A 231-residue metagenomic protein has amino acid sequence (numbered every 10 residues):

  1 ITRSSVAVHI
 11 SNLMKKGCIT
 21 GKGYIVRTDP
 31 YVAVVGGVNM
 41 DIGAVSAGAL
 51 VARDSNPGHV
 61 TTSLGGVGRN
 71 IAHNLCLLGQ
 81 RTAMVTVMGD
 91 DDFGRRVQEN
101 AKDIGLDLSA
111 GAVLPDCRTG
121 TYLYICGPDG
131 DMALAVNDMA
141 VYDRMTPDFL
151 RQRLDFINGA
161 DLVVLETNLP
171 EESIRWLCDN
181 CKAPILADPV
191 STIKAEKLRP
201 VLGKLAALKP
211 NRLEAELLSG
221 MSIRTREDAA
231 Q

Functional and structural regions predicted by a protein language model:
R3-S4, V8-V85: Glycine-rich phosphate/adenosyl-contacting loop at the front of the ribokinase-like
K15, D143-D148, A187-I193: Short gly/ser/thr-rich secondary-structure transition/capping motifs
A33, A83, V164, P184-D188 (+1 more regions): Structural detector of well-ordered beta-strand residues that form the stable sheet scaffold of enzyme domains
G43, A135, L218-S219: Residues that scaffold the ATP/ADP-binding catalytic core of kinase and kinase-like folds
R53-P57, L77-D161: Conserved N-terminal subdomain of the carbohydrate kinase-like
D90-D91, T167-E171, P189-I193: Short beta->alpha connector loops
D155-F156, L177, P200-V201: Structural alpha-helical scaffold elements that stabilize or flank donor/cofactor-binding regions in carbohydrate
N180-Q231: Conserved phosphate/ATP/ADP-binding segment of small-molecule kinases
